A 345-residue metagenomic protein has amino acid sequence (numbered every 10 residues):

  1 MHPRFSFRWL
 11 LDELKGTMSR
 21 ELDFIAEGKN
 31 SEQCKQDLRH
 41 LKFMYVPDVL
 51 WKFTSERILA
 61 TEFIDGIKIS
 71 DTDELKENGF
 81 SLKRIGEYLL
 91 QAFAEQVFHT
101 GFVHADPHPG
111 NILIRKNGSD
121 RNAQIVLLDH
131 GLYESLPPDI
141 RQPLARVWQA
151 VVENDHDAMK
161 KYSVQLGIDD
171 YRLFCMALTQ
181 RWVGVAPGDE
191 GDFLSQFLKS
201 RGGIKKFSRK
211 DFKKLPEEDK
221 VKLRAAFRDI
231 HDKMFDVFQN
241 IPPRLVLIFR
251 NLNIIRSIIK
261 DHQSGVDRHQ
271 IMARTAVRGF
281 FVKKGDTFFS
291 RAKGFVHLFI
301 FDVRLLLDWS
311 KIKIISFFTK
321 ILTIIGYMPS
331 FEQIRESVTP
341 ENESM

Functional and structural regions predicted by a protein language model:
M1-S70, T100, H104, A158: Conserved ATP-binding subdomain of kinase catalytic cores across diverse folds
L10, L14, S55, I64-G66 (+2 more regions): Helix-rich C-lobe and terminal helical cap/extension of kinase-like folds
E27, A60, H108, D129 (+1 more regions): Residue-level signature of catalytic and energy-coupling elements of molecular machines, predominantly ATP/GTP-dependent
C34-L41, N78-A105: Conserved kinase catalytic-core helix
D106, G110-L113: Catalytic-loop signature of eukaryotic-like protein kinases
